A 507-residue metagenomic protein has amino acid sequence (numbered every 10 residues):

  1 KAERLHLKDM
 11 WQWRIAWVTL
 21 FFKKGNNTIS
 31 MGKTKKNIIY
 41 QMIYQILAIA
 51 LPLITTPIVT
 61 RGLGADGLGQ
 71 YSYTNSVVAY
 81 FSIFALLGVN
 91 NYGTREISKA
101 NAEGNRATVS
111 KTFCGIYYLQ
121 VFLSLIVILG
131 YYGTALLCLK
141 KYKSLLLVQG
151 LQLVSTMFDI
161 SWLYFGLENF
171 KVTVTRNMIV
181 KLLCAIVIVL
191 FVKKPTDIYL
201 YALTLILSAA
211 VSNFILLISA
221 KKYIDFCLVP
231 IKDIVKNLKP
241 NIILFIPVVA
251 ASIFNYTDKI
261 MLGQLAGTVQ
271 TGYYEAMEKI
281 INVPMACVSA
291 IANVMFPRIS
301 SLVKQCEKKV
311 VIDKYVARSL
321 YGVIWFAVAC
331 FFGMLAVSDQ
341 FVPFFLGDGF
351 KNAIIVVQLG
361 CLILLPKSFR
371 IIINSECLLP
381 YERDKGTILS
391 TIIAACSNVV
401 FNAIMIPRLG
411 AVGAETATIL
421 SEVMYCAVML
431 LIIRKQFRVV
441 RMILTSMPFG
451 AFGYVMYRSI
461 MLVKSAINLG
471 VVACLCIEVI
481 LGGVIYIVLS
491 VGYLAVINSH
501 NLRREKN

Functional and structural regions predicted by a protein language model:
E3-L51, A107, C114, I231-P247 (+2 more regions): N-terminal membrane topogenesis motif
F22-S30, T34, K171-V174, I198-L205 (+5 more regions): Interhelical loop/hinge segments that connect adjacent transmembrane helices in multipass membrane
K33, A135-Q152, M334-L365: Interfacial segments at transmembrane-helix termini and the short loops linking adjacent helices
K33-N91, A185, I242-V269, V479: Signature of the first transmembrane helix
N37-P52, V180, Y201-L216, A220 (+4 more regions): Transmembrane helical elements of multi-pass membrane transporters/channels
L87-E103, M277, I281-L320, I373-P380: Helix-loop junctions and terminal segments of transmembrane helices in multi-pass membrane transport/translocation
G150, T175-K222, P240, I392-S397 (+4 more regions): Hydrophobic alpha-helical transmembrane segments
L153-N177, L362-I393: Membrane-interface junctions at transmembrane-helix termini in multi-pass inner-membrane proteins
